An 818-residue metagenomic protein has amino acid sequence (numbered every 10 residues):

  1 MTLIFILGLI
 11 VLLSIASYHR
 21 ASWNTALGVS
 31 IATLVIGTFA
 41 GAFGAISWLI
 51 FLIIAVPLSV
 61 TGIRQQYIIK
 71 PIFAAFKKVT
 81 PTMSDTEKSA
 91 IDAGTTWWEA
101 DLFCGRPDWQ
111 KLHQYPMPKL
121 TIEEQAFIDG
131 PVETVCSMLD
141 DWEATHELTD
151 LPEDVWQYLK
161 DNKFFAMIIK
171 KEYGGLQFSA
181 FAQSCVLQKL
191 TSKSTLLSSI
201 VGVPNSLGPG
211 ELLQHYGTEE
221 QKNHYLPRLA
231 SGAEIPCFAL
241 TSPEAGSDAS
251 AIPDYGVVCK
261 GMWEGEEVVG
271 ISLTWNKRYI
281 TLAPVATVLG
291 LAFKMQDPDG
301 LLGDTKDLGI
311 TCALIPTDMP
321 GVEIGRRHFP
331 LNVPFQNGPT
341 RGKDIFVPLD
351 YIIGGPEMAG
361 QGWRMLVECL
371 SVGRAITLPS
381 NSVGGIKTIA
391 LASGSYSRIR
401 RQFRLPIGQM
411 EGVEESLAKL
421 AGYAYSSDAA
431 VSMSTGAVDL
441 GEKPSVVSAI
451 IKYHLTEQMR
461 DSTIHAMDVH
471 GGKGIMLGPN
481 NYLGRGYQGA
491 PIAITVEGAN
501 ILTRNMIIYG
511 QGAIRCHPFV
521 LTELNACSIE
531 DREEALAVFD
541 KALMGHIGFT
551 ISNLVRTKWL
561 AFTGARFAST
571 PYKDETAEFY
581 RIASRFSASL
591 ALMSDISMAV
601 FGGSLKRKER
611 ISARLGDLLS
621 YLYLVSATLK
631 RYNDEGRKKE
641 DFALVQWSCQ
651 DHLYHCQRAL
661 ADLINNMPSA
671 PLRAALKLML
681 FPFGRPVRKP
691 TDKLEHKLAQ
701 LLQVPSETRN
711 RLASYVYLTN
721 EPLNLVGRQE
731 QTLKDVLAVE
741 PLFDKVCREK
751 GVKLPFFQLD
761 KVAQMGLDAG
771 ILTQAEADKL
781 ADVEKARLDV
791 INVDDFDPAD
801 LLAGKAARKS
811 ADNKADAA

Functional and structural regions predicted by a protein language model:
F5-I15, A26-I36, S47-P204, E211 (+4 more regions): Amphipathic, small/basic residue-rich leader segments at the start of a protein or domain
Y173-G175, S382, I386, H465-G478 (+1 more regions): Conserved phosphate/anionic-ligand binding catalytic regions in large, soluble enzymes, centered on
E266-V322: A short core secondary-structure module
P320-F346: Flexible, small-/acidic-enriched active-site or ligand-binding loops
P339-R374, L391-G408, L554-E575, F586-K606: A glycine-rich, basic-preceded beta-loop-alpha segment at the flavin cofactor/substrate interface of flavin-utilizing
G412-D439, M467, S620-R631: Loop-to-helix element that buttresses phosphate recognition and phosphoryl-transfer chemistry
E442-G474, A643-C656: Charged, glycine-rich active-site and insertion segments that engage polyanionic ligands
G545-A818: C-terminal amphipathic alpha-helical interaction region
